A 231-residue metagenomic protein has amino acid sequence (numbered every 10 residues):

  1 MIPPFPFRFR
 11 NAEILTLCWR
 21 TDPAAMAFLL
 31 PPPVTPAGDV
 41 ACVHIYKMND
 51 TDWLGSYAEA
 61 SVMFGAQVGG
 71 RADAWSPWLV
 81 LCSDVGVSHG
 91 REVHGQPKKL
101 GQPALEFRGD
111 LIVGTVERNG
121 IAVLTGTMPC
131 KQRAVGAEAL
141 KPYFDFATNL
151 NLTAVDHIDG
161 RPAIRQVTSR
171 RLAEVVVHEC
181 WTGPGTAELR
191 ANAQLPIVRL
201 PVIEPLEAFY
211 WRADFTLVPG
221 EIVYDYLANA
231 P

Functional and structural regions predicted by a protein language model:
M1, R10, I14-P23, L29 (+1 more regions): Structured soluble/peripheral alpha/beta segments that form catalytic or ligand/cofactor-binding pockets
E92-P231: Interaction-surface and assembly-scaffold signal
